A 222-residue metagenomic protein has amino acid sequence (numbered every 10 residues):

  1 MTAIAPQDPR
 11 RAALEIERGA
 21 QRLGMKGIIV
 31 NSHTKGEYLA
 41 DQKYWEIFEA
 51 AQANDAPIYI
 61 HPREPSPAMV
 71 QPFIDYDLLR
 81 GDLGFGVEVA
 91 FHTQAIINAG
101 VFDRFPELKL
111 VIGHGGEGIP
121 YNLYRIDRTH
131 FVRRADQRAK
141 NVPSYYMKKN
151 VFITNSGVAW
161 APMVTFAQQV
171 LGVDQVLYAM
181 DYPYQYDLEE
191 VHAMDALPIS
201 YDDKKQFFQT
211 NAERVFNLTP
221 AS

Functional and structural regions predicted by a protein language model:
M1-H92, A99: Active-site gating/metal-coordination segments in enzymes
T2, I28-V30, I58-I60, L110-I112 (+2 more regions): Hydrophobic faces of well-ordered beta-strands that scaffold small-molecule active sites in alpha/beta enzyme cores
L14-R18, A99, L108, I119 (+3 more regions): Mid-to-C-terminal alpha-helical segments outside catalytic/metal-binding sites
R18, R22, E46, A50-N54 (+5 more regions): Alpha-helical structural signal in soluble globular domains
R63-E64, I97, G116, A159 (+1 more regions): Catalytic metal-binding/acid-base residues of hydrolase active sites
L83-V87, F91, L108-I112, I153: Short, surface-exposed loop/turn motifs that are enriched in glycine and acidic residues and include a nearby proline
F91, R134-V164: Aromatic-anchored helix/helix-loop segment that forms the rim or "lid" of small-molecule/cofactor binding pockets
I97-Y146: Aromatic-lined glycan-binding groove of carbohydrate-active enzymes
